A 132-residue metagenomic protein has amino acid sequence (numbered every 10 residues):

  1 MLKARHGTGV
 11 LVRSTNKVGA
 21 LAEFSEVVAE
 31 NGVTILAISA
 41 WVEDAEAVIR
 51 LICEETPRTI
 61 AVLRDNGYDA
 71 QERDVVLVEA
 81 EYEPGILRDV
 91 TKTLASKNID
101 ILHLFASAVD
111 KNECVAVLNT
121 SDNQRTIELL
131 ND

Functional and structural regions predicted by a protein language model:
M1-D132: A conserved regulatory-domain signal marking ACT and ACT-like small-molecule sensing domains and adjacent regulatory
